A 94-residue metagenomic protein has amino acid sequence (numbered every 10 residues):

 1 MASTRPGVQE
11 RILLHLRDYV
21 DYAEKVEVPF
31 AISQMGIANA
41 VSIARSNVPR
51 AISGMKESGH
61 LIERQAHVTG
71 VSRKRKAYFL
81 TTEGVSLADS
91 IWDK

Functional and structural regions predicted by a protein language model:
M1-T4, S86-K94: Amphipathic alpha-helical dimerization/coiled-coil segments that flank or bridge DNA-binding/regulatory modules
M1-Y19: Short alpha-helical segments that sit at the start of domains
D18-P29: Short helix-capping/hinge SLiMs at alpha-helix to coil transitions
E27-F30, V71-R73: Short, solvent-exposed coil/turn segments
P29-A40: A short alpha-helical element within helix-turn-helix/winged-helix DNA-binding domains across DNA-binding proteins
S42-E57: Short amphipathic alpha-helical interaction segments
K56-H67: A short, conserved structural fragment
A66-S90: Short, cationic-aromatic polyanion-contact patches
